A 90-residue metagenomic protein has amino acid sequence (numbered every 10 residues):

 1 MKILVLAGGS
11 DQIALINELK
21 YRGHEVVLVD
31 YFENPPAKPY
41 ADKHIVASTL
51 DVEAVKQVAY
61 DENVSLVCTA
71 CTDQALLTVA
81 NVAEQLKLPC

Functional and structural regions predicted by a protein language model:
M1-C90: ATP-binding N-terminal substructure of ATP-dependent carboxylate-amine bond-forming enzymes
